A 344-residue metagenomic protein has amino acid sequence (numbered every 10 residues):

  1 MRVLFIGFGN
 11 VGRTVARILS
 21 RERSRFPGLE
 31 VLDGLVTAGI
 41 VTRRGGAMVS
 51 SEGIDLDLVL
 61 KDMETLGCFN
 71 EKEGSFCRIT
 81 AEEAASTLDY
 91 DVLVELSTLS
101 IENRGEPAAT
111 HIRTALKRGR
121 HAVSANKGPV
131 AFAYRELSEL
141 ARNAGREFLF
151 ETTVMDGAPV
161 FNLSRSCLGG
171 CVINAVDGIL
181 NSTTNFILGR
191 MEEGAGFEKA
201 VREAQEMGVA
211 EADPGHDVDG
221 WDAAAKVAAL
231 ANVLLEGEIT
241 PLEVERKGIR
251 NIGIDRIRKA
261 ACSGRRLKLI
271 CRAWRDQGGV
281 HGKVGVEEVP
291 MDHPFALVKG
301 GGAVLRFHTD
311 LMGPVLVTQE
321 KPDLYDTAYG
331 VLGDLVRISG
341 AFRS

Functional and structural regions predicted by a protein language model:
M1-K117: N-terminal glycine-/serine-/threonine-rich beta1-alpha1-beta2 phosphate-ribose binding loop of Rossmann-like
I6, N10, T14, L35 (+12 more regions): Conserved active-site and cofactor/substrate-binding residues in soluble primary-metabolism enzymes
L99-K117, K127-E151, M155-D156, F161-S164: Rossmann-fold NAD(P)-binding glycine/threonine-rich loop
R142-A210, W221-D222: Rossmann-like NAD(P)H-binding beta-loop-alpha module
R190, V201-L297, G302-V304: Substrate-binding/catalytic subdomain of NAD(P)-dependent oxidoreductase enzymes
P294-S344: C-terminal helical cap and adjacent loop that interface with cofactors, partners, or active-site loops
